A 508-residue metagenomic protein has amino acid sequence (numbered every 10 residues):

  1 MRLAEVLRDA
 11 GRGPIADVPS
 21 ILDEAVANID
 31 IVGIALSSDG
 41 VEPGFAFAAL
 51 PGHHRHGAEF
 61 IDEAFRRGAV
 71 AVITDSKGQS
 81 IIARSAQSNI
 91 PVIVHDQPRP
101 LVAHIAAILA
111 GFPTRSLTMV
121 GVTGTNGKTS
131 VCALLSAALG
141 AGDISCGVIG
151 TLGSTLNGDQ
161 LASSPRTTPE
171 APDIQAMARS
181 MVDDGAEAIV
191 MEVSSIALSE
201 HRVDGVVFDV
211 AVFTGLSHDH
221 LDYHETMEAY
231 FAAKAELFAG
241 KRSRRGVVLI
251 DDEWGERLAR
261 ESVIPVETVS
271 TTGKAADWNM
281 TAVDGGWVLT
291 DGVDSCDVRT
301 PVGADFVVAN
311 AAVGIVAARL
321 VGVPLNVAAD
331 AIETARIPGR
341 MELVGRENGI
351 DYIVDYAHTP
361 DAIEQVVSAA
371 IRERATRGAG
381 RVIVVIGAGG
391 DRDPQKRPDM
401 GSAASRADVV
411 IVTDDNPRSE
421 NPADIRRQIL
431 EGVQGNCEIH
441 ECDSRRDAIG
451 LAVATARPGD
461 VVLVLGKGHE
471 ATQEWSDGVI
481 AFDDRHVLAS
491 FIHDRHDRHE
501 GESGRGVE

Functional and structural regions predicted by a protein language model:
M1-H104, E253, T281, G303 (+4 more regions): N-terminal leader/targeting and accessory segments in enzymes
M1-I15, G40-A46, G52, H56-E59 (+3 more regions): ATP-dependent carboxylate-amine ligase
V6, F45, A64, I105 (+13 more regions): Residue-level signal for inorganic ion chemistry
F65-R67, R84-Q87, D204-V207, L237-R242 (+3 more regions): Short, conserved loop/helix-junction motifs that constitute active-site signature segments in enzyme catalytic cores
R66, V70-S76, V247-I250, I383-G387 (+1 more regions): Short internal beta-strands
R67-V70, S88-I90, L117, K241-G246 (+3 more regions): A short helix->loop->beta-strand "cap" motif at the edges of active sites that frequently abuts
S80-I82, D184, S199, F208-Y352 (+2 more regions): Acidic, Mg2+-coordinating active-site environments of NTP-dependent enzymes
P100-I250, W254-S262: Phosphate-binding loop of NTP-binding sites
